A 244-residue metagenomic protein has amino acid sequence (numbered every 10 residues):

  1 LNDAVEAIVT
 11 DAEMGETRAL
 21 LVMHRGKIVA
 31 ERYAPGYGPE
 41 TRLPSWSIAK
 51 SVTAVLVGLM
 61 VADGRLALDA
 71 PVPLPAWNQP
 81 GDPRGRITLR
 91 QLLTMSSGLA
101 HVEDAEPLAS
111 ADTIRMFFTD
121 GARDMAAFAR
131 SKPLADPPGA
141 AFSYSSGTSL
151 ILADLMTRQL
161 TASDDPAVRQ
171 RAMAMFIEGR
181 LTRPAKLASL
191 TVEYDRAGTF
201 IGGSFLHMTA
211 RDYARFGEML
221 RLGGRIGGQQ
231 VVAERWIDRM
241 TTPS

Functional and structural regions predicted by a protein language model:
A4-V5, L68, G85-L89, G121 (+6 more regions): Stable alpha-helical elements in mature extracytoplasmic
E6-Y37: A short, well-structured edge-of-sheet supersecondary motif
A12-M14, R18, E40, P44-A49 (+7 more regions): Extracytoplasmic/periplasmic, Sec-exported soluble proteins
L21-Y33, D120-F128, R180-E193: Acidic-glycine-rich active-site phosphate/pyrophosphate-binding loop
G26, L43-D69, L92, L152-M156 (+1 more regions): Active-site SXXK
P44, A62-A100, S131-L134, T161-S204: Active-site helix/loop module of the DD-peptidase/beta-lactamase fold, centered on the serine-lysine SxxK catalytic
Q79-P107, R115, A122-P138, G147-L150 (+1 more regions): Conserved catalytic neighborhood of penicillin-recognizing serine enzymes
A127-P133, P137, F142, R158-D165 (+1 more regions): Penicillin-binding protein/beta-lactamase superfamily catalytic region
